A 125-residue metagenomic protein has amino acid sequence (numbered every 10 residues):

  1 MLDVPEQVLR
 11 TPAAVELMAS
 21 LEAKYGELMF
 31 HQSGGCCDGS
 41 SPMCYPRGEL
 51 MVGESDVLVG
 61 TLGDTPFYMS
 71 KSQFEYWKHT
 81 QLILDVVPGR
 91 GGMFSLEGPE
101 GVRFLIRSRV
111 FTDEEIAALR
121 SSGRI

Functional and structural regions predicted by a protein language model:
M1-I125: Domain-level signature for proteins that mediate thiol-based redox and metal-cofactor handling
